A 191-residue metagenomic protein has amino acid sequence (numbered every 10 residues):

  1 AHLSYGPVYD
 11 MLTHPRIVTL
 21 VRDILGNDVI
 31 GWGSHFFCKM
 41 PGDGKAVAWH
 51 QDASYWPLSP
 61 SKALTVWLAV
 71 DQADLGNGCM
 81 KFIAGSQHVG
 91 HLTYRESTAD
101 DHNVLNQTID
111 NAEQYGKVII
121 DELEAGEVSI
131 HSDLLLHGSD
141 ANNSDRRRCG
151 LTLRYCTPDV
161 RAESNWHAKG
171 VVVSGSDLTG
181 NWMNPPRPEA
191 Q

Functional and structural regions predicted by a protein language model:
A1-W49, S54-L58, W166, G170-M183: Non-heme Fe(II)-dependent double-stranded beta-helix
S4, W32, K62, G76-G78 (+2 more regions): Residues that flank catalytic or metal-binding motifs in active/ligand-binding sites
F37-K39, S54, A73, Q87-H88 (+2 more regions): Short, solvent-exposed loop/turn segments at secondary-structure junctions
K45, L58-K62, A112, N143-R147: A generic structural micro-feature
A46, T65, M80, V128 (+1 more regions): Structural motif
H50, P57-L75, E122-A125, I130 (+1 more regions): Short, conserved beta-strand element in jelly-roll/cupin
A73-D140: Double-stranded beta-helix
V128-I130, L134-Q191: Non-heme Fe(II)/2-oxoglutarate
